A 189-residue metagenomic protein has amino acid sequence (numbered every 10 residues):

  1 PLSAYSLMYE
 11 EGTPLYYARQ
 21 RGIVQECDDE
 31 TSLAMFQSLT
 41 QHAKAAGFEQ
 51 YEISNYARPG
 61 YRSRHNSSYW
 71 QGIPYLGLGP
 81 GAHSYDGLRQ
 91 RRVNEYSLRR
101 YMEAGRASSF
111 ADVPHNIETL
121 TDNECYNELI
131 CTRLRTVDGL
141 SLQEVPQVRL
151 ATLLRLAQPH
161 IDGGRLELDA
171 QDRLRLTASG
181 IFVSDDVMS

Functional and structural regions predicted by a protein language model:
P1-V148: C-terminal scaffold of the Radical SAM
R19, A170, M188: Short, flexible helix/strand-to-coil boundary loops that buttress conserved ligand/catalytic motifs in alpha/beta
L33, L150-A151, A178-I181: An alpha-helix initiation/capping motif
Q147-G163: Short amphipathic alpha-helical interaction segments
I161-Q171: A short, conserved structural fragment
D172-T177: Minor-groove-contacting beta-hairpin "wing" of winged helix-turn-helix DNA-binding domains
S179-S189: Short, amphipathic alpha-helical interaction segments positioned at domain boundaries
